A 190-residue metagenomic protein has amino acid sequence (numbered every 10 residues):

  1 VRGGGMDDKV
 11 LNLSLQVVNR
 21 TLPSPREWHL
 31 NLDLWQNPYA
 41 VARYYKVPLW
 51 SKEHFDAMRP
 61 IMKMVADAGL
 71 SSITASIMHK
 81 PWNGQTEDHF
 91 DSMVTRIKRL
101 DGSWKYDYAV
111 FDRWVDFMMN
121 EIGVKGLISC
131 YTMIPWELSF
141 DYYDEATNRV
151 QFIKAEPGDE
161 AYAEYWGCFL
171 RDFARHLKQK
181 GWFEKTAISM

Functional and structural regions predicted by a protein language model:
V1-G3, N12-M190: Aromatic-lined carbohydrate-binding surfaces of glycoside hydrolases
D8-V10: A structural signal for beta-strand boundary/capping segments at domain termini and interdomain linkers
